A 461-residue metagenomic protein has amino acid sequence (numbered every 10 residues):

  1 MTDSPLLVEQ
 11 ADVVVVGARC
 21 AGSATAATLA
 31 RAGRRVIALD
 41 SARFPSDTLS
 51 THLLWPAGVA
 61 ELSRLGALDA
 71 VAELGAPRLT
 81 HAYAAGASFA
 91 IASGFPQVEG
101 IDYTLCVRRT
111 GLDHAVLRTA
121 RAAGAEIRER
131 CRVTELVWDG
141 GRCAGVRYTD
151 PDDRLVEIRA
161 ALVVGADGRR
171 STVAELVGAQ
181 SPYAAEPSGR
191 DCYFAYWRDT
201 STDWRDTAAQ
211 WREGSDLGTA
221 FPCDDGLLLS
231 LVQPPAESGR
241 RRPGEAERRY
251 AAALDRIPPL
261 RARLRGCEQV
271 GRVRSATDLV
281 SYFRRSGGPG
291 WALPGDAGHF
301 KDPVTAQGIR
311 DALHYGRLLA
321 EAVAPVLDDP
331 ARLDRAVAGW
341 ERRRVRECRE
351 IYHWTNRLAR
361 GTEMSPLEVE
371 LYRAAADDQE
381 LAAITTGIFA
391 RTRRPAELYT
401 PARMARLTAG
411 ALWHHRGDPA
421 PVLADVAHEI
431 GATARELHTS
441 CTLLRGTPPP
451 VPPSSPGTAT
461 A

Functional and structural regions predicted by a protein language model:
P5-A21: Beta1/beta-strand and adjacent pyrophosphate-binding region of the FAD-binding site in flavoprotein oxidoreductases
E9, I37, W291-L293: Residue-level marker for buried hydrophobic side chains located in beta-strands that build the well-ordered beta-sheet
V16, A30-S50: Glycine-rich FAD pyrophosphate-binding loop
A21, F44, R170: Conserved Rossmann-like nucleotide-cofactor binding loop
S63-H114: A conserved beta-strand/loop capping segment in the N-terminal third of enzymes that catalyze redox or closely related
T119-P259: Predominantly flavin-linked oxidoreductase catalytic cores and closely associated redox partners
R240-A338: FAD/FMN-dependent oxidoreductases across multiple families
A324-A461: C-terminal helical "tail/cap" subdomain of flavin- and related membrane-associated enzymes
